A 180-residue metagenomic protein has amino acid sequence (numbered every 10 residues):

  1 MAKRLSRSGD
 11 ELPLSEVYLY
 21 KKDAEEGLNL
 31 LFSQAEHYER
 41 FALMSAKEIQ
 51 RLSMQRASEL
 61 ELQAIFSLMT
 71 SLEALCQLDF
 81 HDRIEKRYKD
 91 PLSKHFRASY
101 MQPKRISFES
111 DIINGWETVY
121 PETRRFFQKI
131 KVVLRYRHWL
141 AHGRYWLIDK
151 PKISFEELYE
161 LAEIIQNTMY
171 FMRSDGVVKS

Functional and structural regions predicted by a protein language model:
M1-L62: Charged alpha-helical initiation segments
K22, R51-Q63, R124-K131, K152 (+1 more regions): Short, solvent-exposed segments of well-ordered alpha helices
D23, L30, Q34-F41, D82 (+3 more regions): Surface-exposed polar/charged interaction patches
A24, L31, A35, L68-L72 (+4 more regions): Amphipathic alpha-helices that form helix-helix packing interfaces
A57-D82: Short, hydrophobic, well-ordered secondary-structure elements
Q77-K131, G143, L147-D149: Short non-catalytic regulatory patches outside canonical folded cores
T118-S180: Charge-enriched, short contiguous segments at helix-coil
